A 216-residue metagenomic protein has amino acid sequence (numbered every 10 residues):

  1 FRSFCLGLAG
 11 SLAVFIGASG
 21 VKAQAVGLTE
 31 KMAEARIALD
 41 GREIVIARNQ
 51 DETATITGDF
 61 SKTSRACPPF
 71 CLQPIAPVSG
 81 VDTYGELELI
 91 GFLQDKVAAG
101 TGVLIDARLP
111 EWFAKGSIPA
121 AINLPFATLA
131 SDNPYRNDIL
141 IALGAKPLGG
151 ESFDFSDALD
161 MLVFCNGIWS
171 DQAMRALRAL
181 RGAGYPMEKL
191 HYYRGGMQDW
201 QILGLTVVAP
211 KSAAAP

Functional and structural regions predicted by a protein language model:
C5-I16: Bacterial N-terminal signal peptides
V21-K115, A213-P216: Flexible, polar/low-complexity N-terminal or interdomain linker segments that lie immediately upstream of folded
F92-K96, P110-W112, L124, A176-A183 (+1 more regions): Structured segments of extracytoplasmic/periplasmic soluble domains in secreted or envelope-associated proteins
Q94-L159: Mid-length scaffold segments of soluble, non-membrane domains
L109-F113, T128-S131, G167-D171, G196-W200: Solvent-exposed loop/turn segments at secondary-structure junctions within structured extracellular/periplasmic domains
K115-P119, R136, A173-L177, L203-G204: Short, solvent-exposed loop/turn and secondary-structure capping segments
L143-Q198: Catalytic cysteine-centered active loop of the rhodanese-like fold, especially the PTP/DSP P-loop
L203-P216: Active-site neighborhoods of enzymes that stabilize oxyanions during catalysis
